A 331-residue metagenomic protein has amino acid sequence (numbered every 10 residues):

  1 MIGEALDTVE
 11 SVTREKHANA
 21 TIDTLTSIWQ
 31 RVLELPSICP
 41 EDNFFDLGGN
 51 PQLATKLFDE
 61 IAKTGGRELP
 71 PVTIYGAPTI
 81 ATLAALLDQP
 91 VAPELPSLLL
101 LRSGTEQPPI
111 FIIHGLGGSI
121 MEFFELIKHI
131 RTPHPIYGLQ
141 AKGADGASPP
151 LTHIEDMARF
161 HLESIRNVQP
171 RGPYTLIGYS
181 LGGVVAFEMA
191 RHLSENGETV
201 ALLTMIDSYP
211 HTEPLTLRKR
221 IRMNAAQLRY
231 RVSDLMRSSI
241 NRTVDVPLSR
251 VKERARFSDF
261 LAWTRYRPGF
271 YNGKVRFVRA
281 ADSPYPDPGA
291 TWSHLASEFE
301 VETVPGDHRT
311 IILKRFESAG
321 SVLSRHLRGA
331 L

Functional and structural regions predicted by a protein language model:
M1-D42: Acidic/polar alpha-helix N-cap and adjacent early helical turns within long charge-rich amphipathic helices/linkers
M1-D7, P78-A92: Short, structured interface segments
D23, S27-Q30, D42-G65, P78 (+3 more regions): Phosphopantetheine-attachment site and its flanking helix in carrier
L25-T26, Q30, L35, F58 (+1 more regions): ANL superfamily AMP-binding
V32, G66-E68, N167, G197: Alpha-helix termination/capping residues and helix-transition junctions
S37, Q52-K56, G65-A85: AMP-binding/adenylate-forming catalytic domain of the ANL superfamily
P40-E41, L47-G48, P70, I113: Thr-Gly-centered strand-to-loop micro-motif
T82-A85, A92-L331: A hydrolase-biased, glycine/serine/histidine/acidic-enriched motif that marks catalytic-domain neighborhoods in diverse
